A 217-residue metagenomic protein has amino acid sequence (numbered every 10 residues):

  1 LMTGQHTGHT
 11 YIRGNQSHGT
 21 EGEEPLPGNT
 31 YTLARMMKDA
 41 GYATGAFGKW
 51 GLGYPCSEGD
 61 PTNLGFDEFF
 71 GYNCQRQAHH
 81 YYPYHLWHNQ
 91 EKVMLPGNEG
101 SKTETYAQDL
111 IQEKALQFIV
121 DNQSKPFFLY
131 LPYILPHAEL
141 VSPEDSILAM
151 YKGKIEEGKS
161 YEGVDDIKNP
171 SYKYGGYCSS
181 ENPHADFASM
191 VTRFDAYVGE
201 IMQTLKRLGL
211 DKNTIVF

Functional and structural regions predicted by a protein language model:
L1-G45, C56, E68, A78-H79 (+1 more regions): Active-site segment of extracytoplasmic enzymes that catalyze sulfate/phosphate-ester chemistry
M2-T3, L33-M36, A43-G48, E68-G71 (+3 more regions): Structural recognition of the beta-strand scaffold that forms the well-ordered cores of secreted hydrolase catalytic
H6-H9, G51, H137: Histidine-centered active-site/metal-ligand motif
N15, C56, N73-F217: Active-site-proximal cap/lid insertion segments
W50-G51, S146: Alpha-helix/helix-capping structural signal
T62-G65: Short, structured coil segments at secondary-structure junctions
